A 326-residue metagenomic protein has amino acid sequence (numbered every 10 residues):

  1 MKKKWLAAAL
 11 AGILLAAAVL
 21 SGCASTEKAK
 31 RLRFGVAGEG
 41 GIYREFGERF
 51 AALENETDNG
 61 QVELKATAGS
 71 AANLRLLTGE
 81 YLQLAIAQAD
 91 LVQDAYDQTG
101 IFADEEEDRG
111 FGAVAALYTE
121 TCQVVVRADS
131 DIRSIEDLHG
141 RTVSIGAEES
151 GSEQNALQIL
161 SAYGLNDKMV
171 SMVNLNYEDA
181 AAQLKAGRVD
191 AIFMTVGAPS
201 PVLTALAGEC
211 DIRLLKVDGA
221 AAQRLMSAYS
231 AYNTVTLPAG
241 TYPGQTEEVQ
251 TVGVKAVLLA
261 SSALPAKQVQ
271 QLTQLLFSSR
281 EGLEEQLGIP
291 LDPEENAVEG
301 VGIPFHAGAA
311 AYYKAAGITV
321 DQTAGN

Functional and structural regions predicted by a protein language model:
M1-L10: Bacterial N-terminal signal peptides that target proteins for export
V19-G22: C-terminal motif of bacterial Sec signal peptides marking the signal peptidase cleavage site
A24-T26: Bacterial signal peptide processing site
A29-V62, E120-A186, E299, I303-G308: Bilobed "Venus flytrap"/periplasmic-binding protein-like clamshell domains and structurally analogous long
G41-T78, L84-A85, Q245-T246: Extracytoplasmic small-molecule ligand-binding "clamshell" domains of the periplasmic binding protein/Venus flytrap
A89-L91, Q98-F102, S130, D167-L258: Pocket-lining segment of extracytoplasmic ligand-binding domains
D104-L117, C122, T241-Q250: A structural signal for short loop-to-beta-strand junctions that line the ligand-binding cleft of periplasmic/secreted
L175, D179, A186, V196-L214 (+2 more regions): An extracytoplasmic/periplasmic, membrane-proximal ligand-sensing/linker region
